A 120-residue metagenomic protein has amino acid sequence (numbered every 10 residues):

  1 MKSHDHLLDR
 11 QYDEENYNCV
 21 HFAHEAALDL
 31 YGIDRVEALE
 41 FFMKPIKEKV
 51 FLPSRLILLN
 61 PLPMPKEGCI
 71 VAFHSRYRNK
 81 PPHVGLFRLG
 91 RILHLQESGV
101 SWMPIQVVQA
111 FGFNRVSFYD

Functional and structural regions predicted by a protein language model:
M1-L8, E67, H94-D120: Non-catalytic ligand/cofactor/substrate-binding and regulatory segments of enzyme domains
L7-D13, Y77: A short glycine/serine-rich beta->alpha loop
D9, Y31-G32, P61-P63: Glycine-centered secondary-structure boundary/capping sites
Q11, N16, I46, Q106-Q109: Solvent-exposed, flexible loop/coil residues
Q11-Y31: Active-site nucleophilic cysteine motif
Y31-L39: Glycine-rich phosphate/pyrophosphate-binding loops and their adjacent beta-strand/loop elements at enzyme active sites
L39-V107: ...with weaker cross-activation on analogous glycine-rich loops/strands in unrelated enzymes
